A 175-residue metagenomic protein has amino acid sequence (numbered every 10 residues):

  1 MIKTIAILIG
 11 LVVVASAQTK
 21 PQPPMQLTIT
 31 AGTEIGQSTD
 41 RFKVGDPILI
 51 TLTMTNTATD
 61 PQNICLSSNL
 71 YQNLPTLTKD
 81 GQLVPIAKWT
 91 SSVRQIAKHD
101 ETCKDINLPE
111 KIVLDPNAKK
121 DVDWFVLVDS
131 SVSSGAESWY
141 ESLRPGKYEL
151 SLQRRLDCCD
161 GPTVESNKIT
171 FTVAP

Functional and structural regions predicted by a protein language model:
T4-V13: Sec-dependent N-terminal signal peptides
Q18-K43: Low-complexity, acidic Ser/Thr/Pro/Gly-rich terminal tails and inter-domain linkers that flank the onset of structured
T39-D40, L108-V113, S138-Y140: Beta-strand-rich interaction surfaces with strong enrichment in secreted/lumenal proteins
D46-I50: Structural beta-strand segments of beta-rich domains
M54-A58: Asparagine-centered strand-capping/turn motif at beta-strand->loop junctions
I64-K119: The feature marks short-to-medium sequence segments in extracytoplasmic or secretory-pathway proteins
K120-C159: Internal, hydrophobic beta-strand segments that form the core of beta-sheet-rich folds
P145, C159-F171: Short Trp-Ser/Thr-centered turn/loop motifs at beta-strand boundaries
